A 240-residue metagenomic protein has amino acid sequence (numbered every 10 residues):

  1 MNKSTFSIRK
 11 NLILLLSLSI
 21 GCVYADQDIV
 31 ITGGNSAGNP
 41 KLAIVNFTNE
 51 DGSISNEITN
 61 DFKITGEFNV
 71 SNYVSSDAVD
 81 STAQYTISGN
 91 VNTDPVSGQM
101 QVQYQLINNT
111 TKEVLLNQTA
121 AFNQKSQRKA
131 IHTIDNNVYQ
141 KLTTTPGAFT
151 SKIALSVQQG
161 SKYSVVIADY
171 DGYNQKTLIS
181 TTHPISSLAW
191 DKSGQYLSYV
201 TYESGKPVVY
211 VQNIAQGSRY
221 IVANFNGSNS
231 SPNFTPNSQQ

Functional and structural regions predicted by a protein language model:
A25-N39, T111-N117, A121-I179: C-terminal/domain-edge helix-coil "capping" segments
D28-N90: Short beta-strand->alpha-helix linker/helix-N-cap micro-motif that forms a surface specificity/interaction loop
D77-N137: Amphipathic beta-strand/beta-sheet edge segments enriched in Tyr/Trp
T145-F149, K192-S193, P236-N237: Residue-level detector of Asp-centered blade-edge/turn motifs that repeat once per structural unit in beta-propeller
K152-V157, Y196-V200, Q240: Residue position within the beta-strands of beta-propeller blades
S161-K176, V200-A223: Beta-propeller blade-edge and WD-like acidic-aromatic loop motif
L178-H183, V222-G227: Surface loop/turn motifs at the tips and blade-to-blade linkers of beta-strand repeat domains
